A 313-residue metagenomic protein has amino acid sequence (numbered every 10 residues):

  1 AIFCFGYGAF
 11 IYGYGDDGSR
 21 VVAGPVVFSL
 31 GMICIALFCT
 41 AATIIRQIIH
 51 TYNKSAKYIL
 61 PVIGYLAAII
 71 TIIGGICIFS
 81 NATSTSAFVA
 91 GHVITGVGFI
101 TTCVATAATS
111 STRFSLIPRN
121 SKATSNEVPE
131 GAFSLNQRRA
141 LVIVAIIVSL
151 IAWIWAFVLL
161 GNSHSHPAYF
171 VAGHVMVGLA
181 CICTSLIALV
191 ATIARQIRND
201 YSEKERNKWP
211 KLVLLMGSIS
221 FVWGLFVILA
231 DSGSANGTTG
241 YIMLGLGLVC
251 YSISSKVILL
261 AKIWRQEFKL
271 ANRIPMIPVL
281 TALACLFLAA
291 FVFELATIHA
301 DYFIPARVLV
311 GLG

Functional and structural regions predicted by a protein language model:
A1-G13, A23-Q47, I59-N81, F88-L116 (+6 more regions): Alpha-helical transmembrane segments and immediately adjacent membrane-interfacial amphipathic helices
D16, N53, S84, S134 (+3 more regions): Intrinsically disordered, low-complexity coil/linker segments enriched for acidic/polar and small residues
G18-S19, P129-A132, S202-N207, G233 (+3 more regions): Intrinsically disordered, low-complexity regions of eukaryotic proteins
R20, A56, T124, E205 (+2 more regions): Residue-level detector of alpha-helical hydrophobic segments embedded in or interacting with membranes
H50-S55, N199-E205, W264-A271: Membrane-interface helix-boundary motifs at transmembrane edges
Y52, F114-I117, F133-L135, F268-L270: Hydrophobic/aromatic hotspots within intrinsically disordered, low-complexity regions
S115-G131: Non-transmembrane, juxtamembrane loop and terminal tail segments of multi-pass eukaryotic membrane proteins
